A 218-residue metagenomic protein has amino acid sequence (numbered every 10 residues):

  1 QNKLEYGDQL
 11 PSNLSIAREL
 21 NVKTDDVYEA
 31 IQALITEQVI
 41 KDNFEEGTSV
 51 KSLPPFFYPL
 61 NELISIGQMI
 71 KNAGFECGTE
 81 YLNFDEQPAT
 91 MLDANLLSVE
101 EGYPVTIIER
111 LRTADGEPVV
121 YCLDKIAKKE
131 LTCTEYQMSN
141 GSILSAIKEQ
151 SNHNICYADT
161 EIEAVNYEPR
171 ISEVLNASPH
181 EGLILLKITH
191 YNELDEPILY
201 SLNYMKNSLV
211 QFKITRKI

Functional and structural regions predicted by a protein language model:
Q1-V50: N-terminal helix-turn-helix
K3, L53-I218: All-alpha effector-binding/dimerization core of bacterial HTH-type transcriptional repressors
